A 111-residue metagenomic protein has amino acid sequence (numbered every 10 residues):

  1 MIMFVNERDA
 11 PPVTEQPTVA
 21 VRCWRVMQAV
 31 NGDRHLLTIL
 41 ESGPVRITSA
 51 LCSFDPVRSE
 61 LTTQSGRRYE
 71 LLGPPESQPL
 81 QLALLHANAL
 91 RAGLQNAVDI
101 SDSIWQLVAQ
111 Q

Functional and structural regions predicted by a protein language model:
I2-E60, R67-Q111: Cysteine-centric segments in proteins
